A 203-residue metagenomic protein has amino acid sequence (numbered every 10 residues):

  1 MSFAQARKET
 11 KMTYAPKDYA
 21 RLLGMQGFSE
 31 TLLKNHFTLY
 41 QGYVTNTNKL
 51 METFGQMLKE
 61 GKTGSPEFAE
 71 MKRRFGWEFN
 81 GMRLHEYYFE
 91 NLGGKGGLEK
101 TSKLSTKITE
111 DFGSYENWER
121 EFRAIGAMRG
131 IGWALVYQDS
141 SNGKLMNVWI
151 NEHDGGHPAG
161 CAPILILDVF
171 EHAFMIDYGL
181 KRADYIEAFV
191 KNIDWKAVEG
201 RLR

Functional and structural regions predicted by a protein language model:
S2-R203: Feature for soluble, non-membrane regions of globular proteins
